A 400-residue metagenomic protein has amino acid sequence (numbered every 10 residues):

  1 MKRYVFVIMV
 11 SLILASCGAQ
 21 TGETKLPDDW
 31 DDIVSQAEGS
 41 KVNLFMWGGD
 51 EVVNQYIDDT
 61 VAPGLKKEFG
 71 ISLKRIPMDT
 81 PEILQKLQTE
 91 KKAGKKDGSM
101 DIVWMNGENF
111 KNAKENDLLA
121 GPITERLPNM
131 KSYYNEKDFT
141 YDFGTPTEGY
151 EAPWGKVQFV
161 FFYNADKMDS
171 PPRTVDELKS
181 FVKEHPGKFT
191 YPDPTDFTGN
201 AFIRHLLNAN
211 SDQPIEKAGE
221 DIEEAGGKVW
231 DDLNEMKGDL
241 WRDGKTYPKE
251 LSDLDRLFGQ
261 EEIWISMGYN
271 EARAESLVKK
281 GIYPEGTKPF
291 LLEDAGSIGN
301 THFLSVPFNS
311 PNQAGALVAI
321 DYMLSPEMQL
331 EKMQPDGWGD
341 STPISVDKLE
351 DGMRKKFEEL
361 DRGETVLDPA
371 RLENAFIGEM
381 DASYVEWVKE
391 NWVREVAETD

Functional and structural regions predicted by a protein language model:
M1-Y4: Positively charged n-region of N-terminal signal peptides that target proteins for export
I13-S16: C-terminal motif of bacterial Sec signal peptides marking the signal peptidase cleavage site
G18-Q20: Bacterial signal peptide processing site
W30-E38, V42-F45, D50-S72: Short, polar/charged alpha-helical segment
W47-T60, K74-L84, K96-S252: Extracytoplasmic ligand-binding site segments that recognize negatively charged/polar headgroups
R242-N309: Extracytoplasmic/periplasmic substrate-binding proteins
R256, G363-D400: Conserved C-terminal helix/tail region of periplasmic/extracytoplasmic solute-binding proteins
S297, H302-L372: Mature extracytoplasmic/periplasmic domains
